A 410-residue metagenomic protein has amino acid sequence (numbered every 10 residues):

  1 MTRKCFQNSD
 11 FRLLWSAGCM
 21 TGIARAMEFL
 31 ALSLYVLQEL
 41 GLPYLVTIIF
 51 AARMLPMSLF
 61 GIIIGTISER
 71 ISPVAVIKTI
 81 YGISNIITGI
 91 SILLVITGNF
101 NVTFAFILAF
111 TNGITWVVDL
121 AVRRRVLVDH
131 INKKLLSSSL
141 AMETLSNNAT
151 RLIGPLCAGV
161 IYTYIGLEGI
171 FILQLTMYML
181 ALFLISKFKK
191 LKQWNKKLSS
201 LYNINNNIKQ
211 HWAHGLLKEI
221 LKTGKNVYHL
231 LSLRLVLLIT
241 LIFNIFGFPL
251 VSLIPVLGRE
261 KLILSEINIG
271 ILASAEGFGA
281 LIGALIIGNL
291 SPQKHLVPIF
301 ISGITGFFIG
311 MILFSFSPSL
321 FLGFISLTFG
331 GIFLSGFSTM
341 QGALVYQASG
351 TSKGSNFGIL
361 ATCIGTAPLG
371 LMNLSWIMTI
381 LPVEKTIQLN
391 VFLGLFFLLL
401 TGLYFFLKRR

Functional and structural regions predicted by a protein language model:
M1-F11, L191-L237: Juxtamembrane intracellular "pre-TM" segments in multi-pass secondary transporters
M1-S58, L230-S274: Helix-loop boundary and gating motifs at the non-cytosolic
C19, F100-V118, L322-G336: Hydrophobic core of transmembrane alpha-helices in multi-pass small-molecule transporters, especially MFS/SLC-type
L32, V118-I131, G336-S349: Intracellular juxtamembrane helix-capping segments at the cytosolic ends of symmetry-related transmembrane helices
S33-E39, I92-T97, I153-L173, E260-K261 (+1 more regions): Transmembrane alpha-helix termini and helix-breaking/packing motifs in multi-pass membrane transporters
S58-I63, R70, V74-N85, I90 (+3 more regions): C-terminal transmembrane bundle of multi-pass solute transporters/carriers
G98, R125, D129, F171 (+2 more regions): Helix-loop junctions on the cytosolic side of multi-pass membrane transporters, especially the intracellular loop
L108-A149, P155: Cytoplasmic helix-loop-helix junction between adjacent transmembrane helices in 12-TM secondary transporters
